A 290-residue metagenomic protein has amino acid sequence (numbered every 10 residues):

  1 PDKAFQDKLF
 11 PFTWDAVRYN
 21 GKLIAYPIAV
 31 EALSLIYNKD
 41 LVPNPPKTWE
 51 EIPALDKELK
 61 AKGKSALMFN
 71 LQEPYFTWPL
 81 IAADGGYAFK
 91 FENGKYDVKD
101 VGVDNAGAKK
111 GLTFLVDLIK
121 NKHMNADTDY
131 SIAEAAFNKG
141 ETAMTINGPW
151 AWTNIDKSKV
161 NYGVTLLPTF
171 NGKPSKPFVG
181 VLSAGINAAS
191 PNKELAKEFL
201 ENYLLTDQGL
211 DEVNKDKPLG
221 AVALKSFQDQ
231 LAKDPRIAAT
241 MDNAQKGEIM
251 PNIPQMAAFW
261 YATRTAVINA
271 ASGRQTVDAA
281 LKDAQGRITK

Functional and structural regions predicted by a protein language model:
P1-L33, N44-K47, E51-P53, P79-L80 (+3 more regions): Hinge/lid segment of periplasmic solute-binding proteins
P1-L9, N44, Y87-K110, K157 (+2 more regions): Short, solvent-exposed loop/beta-turn-alpha elements that line the ligand-binding surface or hinge of extracytoplasmic
D2, T165, V213-A262: Long, aromatic- and glycine/proline-rich binding clefts that accommodate carbohydrate-like moieties
Y19-I28, L33, P53-D100, T142: Extracytoplasmic/periplasmic solute-binding protein
L23, T113, N121-H123, D156-P218 (+3 more regions): Extracytoplasmic/periplasmic substrate-recognition and gating elements
L55-D56, D97-D127: Glycine-centered hinge/linker elements that transmit conformational signals in sensory and ligand-binding systems
A143-N147, G163: Paired acidic/hydrophobic, glycine-rich loop segments that form the ligand-binding mouth/hinge of periplasmic-binding
D242-K290: Conserved C-terminal helix/tail region of periplasmic/extracytoplasmic solute-binding proteins
